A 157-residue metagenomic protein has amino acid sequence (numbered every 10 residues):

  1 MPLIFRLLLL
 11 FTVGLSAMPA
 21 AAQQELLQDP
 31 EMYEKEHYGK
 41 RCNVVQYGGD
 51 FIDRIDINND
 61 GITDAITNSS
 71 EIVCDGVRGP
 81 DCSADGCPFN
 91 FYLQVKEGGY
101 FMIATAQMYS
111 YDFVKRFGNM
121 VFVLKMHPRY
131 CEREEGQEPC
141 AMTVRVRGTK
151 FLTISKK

Functional and structural regions predicted by a protein language model:
P2-L10: Sec-dependent signal peptide recognition, specifically the positively charged N-region followed immediately by
F5, A22-Q28, E36, R41 (+1 more regions): Acidic, small-residue rich beta-repeat scaffolds with periodic aromatic anchors
A17-P19: N-terminal signal peptide c-region/cleavage motif recognized by signal peptidases
A22-P30, E34-H37, D75-T105, T143-G148: Beta-propeller blade repeat segments, especially FG-GAP/WD-type strand-to-loop junctions in 6- to 7-bladed propeller
C42-N43, G76-A84, C131-G136: Short consensus segments that form the blades of beta-propeller domains, in both extracellular/periplasmic
V45-D53: Signature of short aromatic-glycine-proline-rich micro-motifs recurring in repeat-based ectodomains
G49, D85-P88, G136-A141: Short, surface-exposed coil-to-beta transition loops
I57-S70, G118-H127: Acidic/hydrophobic-patterned starts of short beta strands in beta-sheet-rich repeat architectures
